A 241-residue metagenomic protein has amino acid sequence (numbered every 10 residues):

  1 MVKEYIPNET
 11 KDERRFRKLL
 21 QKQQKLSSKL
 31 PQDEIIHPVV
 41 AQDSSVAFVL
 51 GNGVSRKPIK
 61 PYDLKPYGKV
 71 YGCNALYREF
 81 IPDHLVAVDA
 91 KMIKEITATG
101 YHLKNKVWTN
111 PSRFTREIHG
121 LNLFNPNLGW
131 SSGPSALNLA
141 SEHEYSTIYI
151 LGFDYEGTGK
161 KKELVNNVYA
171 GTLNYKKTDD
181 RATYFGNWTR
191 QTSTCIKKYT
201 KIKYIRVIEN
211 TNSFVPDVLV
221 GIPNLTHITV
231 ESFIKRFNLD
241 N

Functional and structural regions predicted by a protein language model:
V2-N241: Metal-ion/cofactor- or nucleotide/acyl-coenzyme-handling active-site neighborhoods
